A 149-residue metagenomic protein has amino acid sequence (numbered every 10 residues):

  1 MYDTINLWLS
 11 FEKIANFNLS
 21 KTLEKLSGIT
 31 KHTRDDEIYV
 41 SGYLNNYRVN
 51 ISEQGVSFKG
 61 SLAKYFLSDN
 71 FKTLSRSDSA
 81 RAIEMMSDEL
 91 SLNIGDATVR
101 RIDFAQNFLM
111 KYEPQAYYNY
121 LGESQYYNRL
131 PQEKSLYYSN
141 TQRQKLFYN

Functional and structural regions predicted by a protein language model:
M1-N149: Structured, helix-rich domain cores that form ligand/interaction pockets
